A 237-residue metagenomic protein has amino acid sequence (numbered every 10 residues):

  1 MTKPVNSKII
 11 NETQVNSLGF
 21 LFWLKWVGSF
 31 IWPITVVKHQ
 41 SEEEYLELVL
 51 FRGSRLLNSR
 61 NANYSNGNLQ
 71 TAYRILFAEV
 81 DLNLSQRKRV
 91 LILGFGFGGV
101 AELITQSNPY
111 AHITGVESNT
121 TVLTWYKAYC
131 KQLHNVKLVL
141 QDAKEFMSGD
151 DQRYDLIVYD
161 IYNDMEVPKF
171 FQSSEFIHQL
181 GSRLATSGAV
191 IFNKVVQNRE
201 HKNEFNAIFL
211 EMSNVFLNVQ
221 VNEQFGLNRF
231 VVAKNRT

Functional and structural regions predicted by a protein language model:
T2-R55: N-terminal auxiliary segments of SAM/dcSAM-dependent transferases
P4-I10, T71-R183, A189, E200-N206 (+2 more regions): The AdoMet/dcAdoMet-binding core of the Class I SAM-like
H39-E42, N198-T237: Class I S-adenosyl-L-methionine
L46, L184-A185: A recognition module on extended beta-rich or small alphabeta surfaces enriched in W/G with H and D/E
F51, R60, Y159-Y162, R236: Generic beta-structure capping elements
R52-R60, A189-V190: Short, basic/glycine-rich phosphate-binding loops at helix/coil junctions that contact nucleotide phosphates
N63-N66: Short, surface-exposed beta-strand-loop junctions and turns on beta-sheet-rich folds
